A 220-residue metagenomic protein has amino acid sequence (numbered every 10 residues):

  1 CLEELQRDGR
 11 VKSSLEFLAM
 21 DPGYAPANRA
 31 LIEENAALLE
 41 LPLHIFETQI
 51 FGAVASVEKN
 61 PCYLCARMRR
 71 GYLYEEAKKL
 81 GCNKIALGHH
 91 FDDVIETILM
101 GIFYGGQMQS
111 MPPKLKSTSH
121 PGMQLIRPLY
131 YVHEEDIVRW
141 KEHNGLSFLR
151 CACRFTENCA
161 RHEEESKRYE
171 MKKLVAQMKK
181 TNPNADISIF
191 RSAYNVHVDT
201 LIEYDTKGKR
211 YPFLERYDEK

Functional and structural regions predicted by a protein language model:
C1-M100, Y104-M108, P112, E135-H143 (+1 more regions): ATP-dependent adenylation/nucleotidyltransferase module used to activate substrates
D21-G23, Q49-F51, S117, Y131 (+2 more regions): Short, solvent-exposed coil/turn elements at secondary-structure transition points
E40-N60, M123, D199-E215: Mobile, glycine- and charge-enriched loop segments and immediately flanking short secondary-structure elements within
L64, A86, P128, V132 (+2 more regions): A short glycine-/small-residue-rich loop at the edge of a beta-strand within enzyme catalytic domains
M68-L80, K114-H120, K173-S192: Short, basic, helix/turn surface patches
D92-L174: Catalytic subdomain that performs nucleotidyl-dependent activation
L146-K220: The feature marks non-catalytic terminal segments
